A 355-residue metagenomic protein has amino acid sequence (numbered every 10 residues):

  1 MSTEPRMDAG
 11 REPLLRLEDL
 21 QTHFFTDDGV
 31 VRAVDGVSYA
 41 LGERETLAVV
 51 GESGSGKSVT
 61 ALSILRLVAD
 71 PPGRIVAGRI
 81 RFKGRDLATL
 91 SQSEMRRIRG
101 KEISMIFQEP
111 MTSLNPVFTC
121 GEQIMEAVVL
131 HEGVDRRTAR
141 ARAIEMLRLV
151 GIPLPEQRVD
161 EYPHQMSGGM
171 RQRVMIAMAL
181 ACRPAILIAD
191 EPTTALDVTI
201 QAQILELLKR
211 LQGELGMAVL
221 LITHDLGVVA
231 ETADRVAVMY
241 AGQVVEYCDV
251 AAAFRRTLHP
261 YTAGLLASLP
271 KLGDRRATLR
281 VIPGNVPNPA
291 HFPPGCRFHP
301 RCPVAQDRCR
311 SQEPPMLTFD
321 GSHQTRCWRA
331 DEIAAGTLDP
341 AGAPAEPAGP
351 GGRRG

Functional and structural regions predicted by a protein language model:
D8-P13, P153-Q157, Y247-R354: Short catalytic/signature loops enriched in Gly
E52, I188-P192, L196-T278: P-loop NTP-binding/switch modules centered on Walker-like glycine-rich loops
I75-V76, L87-S104, E122, L130 (+3 more regions): ABC ATPase NBD coupling module
R79, K83-D86, T138-Q157, L266-A267: Conserved ABC ATPase "signature" region
E161-M166, M170: Conserved ABC ATPase signature
A181-A185: A short, proline-enriched helix->beta-strand linker immediately N-terminal to the Walker B motif in ABC-type P-loop
